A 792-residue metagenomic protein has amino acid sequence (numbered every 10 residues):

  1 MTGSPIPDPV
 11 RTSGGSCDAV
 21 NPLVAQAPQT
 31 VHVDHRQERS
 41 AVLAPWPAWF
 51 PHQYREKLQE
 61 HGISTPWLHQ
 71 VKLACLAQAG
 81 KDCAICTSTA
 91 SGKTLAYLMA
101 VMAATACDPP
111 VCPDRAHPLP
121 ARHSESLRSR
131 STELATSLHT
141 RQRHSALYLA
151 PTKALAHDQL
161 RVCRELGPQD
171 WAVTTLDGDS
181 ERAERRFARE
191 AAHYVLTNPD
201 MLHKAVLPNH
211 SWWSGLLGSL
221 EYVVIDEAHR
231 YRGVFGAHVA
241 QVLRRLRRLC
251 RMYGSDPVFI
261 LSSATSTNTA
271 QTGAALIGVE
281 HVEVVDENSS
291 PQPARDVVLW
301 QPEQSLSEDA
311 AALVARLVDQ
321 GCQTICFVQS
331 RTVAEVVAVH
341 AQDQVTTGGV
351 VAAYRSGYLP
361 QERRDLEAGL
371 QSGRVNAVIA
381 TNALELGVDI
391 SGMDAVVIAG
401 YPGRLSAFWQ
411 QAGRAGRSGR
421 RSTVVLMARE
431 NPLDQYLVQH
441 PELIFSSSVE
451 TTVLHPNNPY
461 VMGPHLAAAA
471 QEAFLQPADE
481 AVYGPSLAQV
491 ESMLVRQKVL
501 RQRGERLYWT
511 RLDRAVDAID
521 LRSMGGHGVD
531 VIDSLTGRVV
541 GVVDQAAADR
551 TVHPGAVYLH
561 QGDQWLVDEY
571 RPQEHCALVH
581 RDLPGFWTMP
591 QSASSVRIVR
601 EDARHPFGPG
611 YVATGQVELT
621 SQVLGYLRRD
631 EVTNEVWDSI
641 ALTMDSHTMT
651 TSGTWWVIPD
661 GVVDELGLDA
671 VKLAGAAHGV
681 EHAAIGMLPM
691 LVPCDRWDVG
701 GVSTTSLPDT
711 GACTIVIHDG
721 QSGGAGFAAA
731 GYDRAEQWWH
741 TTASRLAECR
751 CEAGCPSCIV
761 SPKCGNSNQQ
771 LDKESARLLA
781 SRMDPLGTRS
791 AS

Functional and structural regions predicted by a protein language model:
S4, S13, S124-S131, S137 (+1 more regions): Serine residues within intrinsically disordered or low-complexity segments
D8, D108, D114-H117, H123 (+1 more regions): Intrinsic-disorder-associated, low-complexity terminal segments enriched in Asp/Asn/His/Tyr and depleted of Lys/Arg
G14-G15, V20: Intrinsically disordered, low-complexity segments and flexible domain linkers enriched for serine/proline and other
N21-H61, T65-L68, K72-V111, R130-E133 (+4 more regions): Helicase motor core with emphasis on the C-terminal RecA-like subdomain
R421-V424, E430-S447, Y460, H465-P477 (+4 more regions): Extended Lys/Arg-rich polyanion-binding regions
C749, G754-C758: Short cysteine clusters
S761: Cys/His-rich metal-chelating microdomains
A780-S792: Short Fe-S-cluster ligation motifs
